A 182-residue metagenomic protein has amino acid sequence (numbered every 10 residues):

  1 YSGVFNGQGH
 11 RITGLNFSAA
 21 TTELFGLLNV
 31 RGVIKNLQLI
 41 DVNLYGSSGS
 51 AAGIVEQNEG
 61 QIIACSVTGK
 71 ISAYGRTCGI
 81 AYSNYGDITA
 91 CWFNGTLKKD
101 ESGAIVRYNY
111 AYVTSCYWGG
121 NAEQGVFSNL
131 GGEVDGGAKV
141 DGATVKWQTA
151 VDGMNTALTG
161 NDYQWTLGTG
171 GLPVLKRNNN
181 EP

Functional and structural regions predicted by a protein language model:
Y1-P182: Predominantly extracellular beta-rich ligand-binding scaffolds that present long acidic/polar faces for carbohydrate
